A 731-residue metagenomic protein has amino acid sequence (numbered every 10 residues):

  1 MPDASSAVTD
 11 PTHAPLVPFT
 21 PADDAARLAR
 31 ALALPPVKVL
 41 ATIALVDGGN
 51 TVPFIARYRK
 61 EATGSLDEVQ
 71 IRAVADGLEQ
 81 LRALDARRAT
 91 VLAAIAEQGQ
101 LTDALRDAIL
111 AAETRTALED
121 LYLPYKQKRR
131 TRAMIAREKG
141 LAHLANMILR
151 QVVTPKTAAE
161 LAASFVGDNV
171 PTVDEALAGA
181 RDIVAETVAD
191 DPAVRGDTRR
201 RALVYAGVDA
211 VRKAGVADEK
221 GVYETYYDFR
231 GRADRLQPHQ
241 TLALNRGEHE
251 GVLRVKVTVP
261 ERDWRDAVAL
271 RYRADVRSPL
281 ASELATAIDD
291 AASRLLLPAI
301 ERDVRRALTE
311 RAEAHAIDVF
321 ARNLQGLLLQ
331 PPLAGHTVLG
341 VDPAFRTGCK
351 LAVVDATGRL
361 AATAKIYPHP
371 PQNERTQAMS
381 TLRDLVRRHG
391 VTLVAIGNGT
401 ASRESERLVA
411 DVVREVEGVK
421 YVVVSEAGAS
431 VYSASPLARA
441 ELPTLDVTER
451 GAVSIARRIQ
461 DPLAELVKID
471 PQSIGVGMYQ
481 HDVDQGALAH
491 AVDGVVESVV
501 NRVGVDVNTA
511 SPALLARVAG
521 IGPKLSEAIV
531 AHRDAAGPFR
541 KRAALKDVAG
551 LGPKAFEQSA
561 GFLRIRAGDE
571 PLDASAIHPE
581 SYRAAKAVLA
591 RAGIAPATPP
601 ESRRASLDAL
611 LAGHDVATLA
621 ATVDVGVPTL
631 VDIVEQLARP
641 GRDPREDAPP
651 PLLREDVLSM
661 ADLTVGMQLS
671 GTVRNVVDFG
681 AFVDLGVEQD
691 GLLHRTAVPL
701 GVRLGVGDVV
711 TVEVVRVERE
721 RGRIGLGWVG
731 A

Functional and structural regions predicted by a protein language model:
P2-H13, F54, D67-A73, Q80-G340 (+2 more regions): Duplex nucleic acid-engaging cores and interfaces of nucleic-acid transaction enzymes
A7-H13, L161-F165, N169-V173, F229-R232 (+7 more regions): Low-complexity, acidic/Ser/Thr- and charged residue-rich accessory regions of DNA metabolism proteins
V17, A44-D47, P124, I135-E138 (+15 more regions): Replace "in large, NTP-powered and nucleic-acid-processing enzymes" with "in large, NTP-powered factors and other
A29, A33-L34, P331-L333, E497-A531 (+1 more regions): C-terminal accessory/binding modules appended to enzymatic or scaffolding proteins
T51-V52, D67-P171, R502-D647, R654 (+2 more regions): Accessory alpha-helical DNA-binding modules that contact the DNA backbone or grooves
A104, A117, L121, V422 (+3 more regions): Long, charge-rich intrinsically disordered scaffolds of nucleic-acid metabolism proteins
R200-G207, V341-F345, G399-E404, V424-V431 (+5 more regions): A glycine-rich phosphate-binding loop feature that marks nucleotide/adenosyl-phosphate handling sites
D303-A321, S473-G504, D624-D662: Long, charged amphipathic helices and adjacent flexible linkers at domain junctions
